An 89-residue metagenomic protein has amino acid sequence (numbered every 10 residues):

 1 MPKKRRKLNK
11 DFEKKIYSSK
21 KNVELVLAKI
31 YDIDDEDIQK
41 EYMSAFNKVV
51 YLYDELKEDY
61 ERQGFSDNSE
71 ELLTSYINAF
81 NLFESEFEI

Functional and structural regions predicted by a protein language model:
M1-K10, L82-I89: Short acidic DE-rich linear segments
K4-K40: N-terminal acidic leader/helix
N22, S69-L72, F83-E88: Intrinsically disordered, low-complexity serine/threonine-rich segments
L27, D34, V50-K57, F80-F87: A structural signal for well-ordered alpha-helices, especially hydrophobic packing surfaces of coiled-coils
D37-Y76: Acidic, low-complexity, intrinsically disordered interaction modules
